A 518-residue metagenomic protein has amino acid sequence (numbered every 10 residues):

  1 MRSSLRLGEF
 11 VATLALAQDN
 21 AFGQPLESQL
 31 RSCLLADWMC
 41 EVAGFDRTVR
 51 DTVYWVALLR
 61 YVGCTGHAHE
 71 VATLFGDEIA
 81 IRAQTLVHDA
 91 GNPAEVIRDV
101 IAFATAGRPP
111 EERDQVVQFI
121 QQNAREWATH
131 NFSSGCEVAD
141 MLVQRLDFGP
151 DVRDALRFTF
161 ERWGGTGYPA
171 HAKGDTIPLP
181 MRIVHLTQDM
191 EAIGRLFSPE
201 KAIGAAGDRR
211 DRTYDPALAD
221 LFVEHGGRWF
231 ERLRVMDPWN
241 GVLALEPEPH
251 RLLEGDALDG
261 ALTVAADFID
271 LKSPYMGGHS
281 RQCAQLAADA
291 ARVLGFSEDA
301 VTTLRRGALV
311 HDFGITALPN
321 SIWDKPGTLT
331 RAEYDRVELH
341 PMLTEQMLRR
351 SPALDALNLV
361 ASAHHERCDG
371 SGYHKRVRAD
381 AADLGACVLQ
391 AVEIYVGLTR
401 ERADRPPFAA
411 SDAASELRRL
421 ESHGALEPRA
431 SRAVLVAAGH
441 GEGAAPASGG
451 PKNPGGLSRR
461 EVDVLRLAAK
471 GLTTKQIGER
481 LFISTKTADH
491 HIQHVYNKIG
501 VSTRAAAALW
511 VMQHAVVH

Functional and structural regions predicted by a protein language model:
R2-G449, G456: Histidine- and acidic-residue-rich, metal-dependent catalytic cores
F45, F296, I483, V501 (+1 more regions): Short glycine/serine/threonine/alanine-rich loop segments
R60-G63, H225, R504-A505, L509-W510 (+1 more regions): Key residue(s) within conserved catalytic/signature motifs
D270, G449-Q493, K498, L509 (+1 more regions): Helix-turn-helix DNA-binding segment
L384, N453, R460, T503-R504: N-terminal positioning helix adjacent to the helix-turn-helix/winged-helix DNA-binding module
A386, A414, V462-V464, A506: Generic N-terminal initiation segments characterized by hydrophobic and/or small/turn-forming residues
P407, V501-S502: Conserved aromatic
